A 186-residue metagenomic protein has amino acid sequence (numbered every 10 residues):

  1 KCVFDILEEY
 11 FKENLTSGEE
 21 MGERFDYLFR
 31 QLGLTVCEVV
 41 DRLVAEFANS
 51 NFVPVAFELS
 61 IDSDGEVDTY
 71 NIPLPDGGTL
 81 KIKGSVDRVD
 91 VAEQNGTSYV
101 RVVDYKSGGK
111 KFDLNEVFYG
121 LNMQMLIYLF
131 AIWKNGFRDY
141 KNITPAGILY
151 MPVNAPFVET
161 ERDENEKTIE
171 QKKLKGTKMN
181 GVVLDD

Functional and structural regions predicted by a protein language model:
K1-D186: Structural signature of nuclease core domains in nucleic-acid processing machines
